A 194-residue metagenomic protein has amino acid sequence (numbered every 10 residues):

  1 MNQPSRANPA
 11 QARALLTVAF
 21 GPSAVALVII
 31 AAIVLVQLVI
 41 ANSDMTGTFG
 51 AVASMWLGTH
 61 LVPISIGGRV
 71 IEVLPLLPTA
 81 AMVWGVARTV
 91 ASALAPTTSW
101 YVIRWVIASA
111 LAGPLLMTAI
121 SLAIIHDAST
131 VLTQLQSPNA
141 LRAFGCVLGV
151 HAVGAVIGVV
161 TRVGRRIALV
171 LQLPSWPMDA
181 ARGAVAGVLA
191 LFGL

Functional and structural regions predicted by a protein language model:
N2-L15, W84-I103, A123, V153-A184: Cytoplasmic membrane-interface segments at the C-terminal ends of transmembrane helices
Q3-W84, I124-L135: Long, glycine/tryptophan/cysteine-rich extracytoplasmic
A7-A31, P96-A110, N139-V147, S175-F192: Alpha-helical transmembrane segments and their helix-start/interface "positive-inside/aromatic belt" motifs in integral
V28-Q37, V86, V90, L116-I125 (+2 more regions): Alpha-helical membrane-inserting segments
P63-V106, L111: Membrane helical hairpin/interfacial module
I71-V73, P138-V153: Alpha-helical transmembrane segments
P96-T133: Hydrophobic alpha-helical transmembrane segments of integral membrane proteins
